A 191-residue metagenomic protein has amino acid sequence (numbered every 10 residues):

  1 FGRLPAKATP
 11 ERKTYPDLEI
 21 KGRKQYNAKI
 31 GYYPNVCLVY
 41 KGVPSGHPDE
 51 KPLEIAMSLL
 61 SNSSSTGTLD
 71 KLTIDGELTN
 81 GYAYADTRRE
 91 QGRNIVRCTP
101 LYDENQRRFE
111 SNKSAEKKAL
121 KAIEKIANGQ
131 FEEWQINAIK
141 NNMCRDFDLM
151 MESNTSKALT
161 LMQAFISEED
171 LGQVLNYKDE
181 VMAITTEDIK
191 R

Functional and structural regions predicted by a protein language model:
F1, M57, L120-E124, C144 (+1 more regions): Short, well-ordered alpha-helical packing segments
F1-A8, S63-S64, I123-Q130: A generic secondary-structure signal for well-formed alpha-helical elements
F1-P44: An aromatic/glycine/proline-enriched structural segment found at the starts of mature extracellular/organellar domains
T14-P16, T186-R191: Short, intrinsically disordered, charge-balanced linker/junction segments flanking boundaries in proteins
G31, L53-S61, Q173-D188: Short secondary-structure transition/capping segments
P34-P44, D70-M182: M16 family metallopeptidases and their MPP-like homologs
L38, P48-S61, T68-L72: Active/ligand-binding-proximal structured segments within catalytic/core domains that scaffold catalytic residues
